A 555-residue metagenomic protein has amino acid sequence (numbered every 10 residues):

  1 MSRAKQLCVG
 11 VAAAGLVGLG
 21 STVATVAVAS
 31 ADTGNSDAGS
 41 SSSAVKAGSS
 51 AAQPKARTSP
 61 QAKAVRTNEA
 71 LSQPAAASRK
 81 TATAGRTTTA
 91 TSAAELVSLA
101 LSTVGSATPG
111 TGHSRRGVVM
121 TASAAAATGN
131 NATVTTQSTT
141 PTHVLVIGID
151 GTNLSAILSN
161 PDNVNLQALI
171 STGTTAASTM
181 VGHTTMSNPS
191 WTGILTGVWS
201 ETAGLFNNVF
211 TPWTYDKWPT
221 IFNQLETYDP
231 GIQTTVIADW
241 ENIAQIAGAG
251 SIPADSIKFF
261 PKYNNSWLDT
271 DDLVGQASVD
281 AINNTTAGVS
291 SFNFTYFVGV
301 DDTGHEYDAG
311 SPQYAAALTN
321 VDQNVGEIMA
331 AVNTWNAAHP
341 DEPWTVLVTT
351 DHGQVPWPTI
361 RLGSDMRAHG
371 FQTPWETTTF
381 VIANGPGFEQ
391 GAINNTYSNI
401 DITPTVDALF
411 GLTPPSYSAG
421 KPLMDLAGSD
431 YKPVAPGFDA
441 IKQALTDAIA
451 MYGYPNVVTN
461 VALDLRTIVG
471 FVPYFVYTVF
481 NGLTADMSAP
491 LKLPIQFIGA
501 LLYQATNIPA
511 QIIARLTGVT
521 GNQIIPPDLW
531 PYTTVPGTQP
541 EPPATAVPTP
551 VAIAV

Functional and structural regions predicted by a protein language model:
M1-T140, K432-V555: Composition-driven, intrinsically disordered low-complexity tracts enriched in small residues
L145-V146, N165, N320-M366, V406: Metal-dependent active-site segment of extracytoplasmic phospho-/sulfohydrolases and closely related
S155-S190, V198: Short, structured active-site-proximal loop/turn typified by the sulfatase FGly-forming signature C/S-X-P-X-R
W191-G197, R367-F410: Substrate-binding rim/cap in mid-to-C-terminal beta-strand-loop elements of soluble/periplasmic
L205-N207, W213-W267: Catalytic-site neighborhoods of secreted/periplasmic enzymes that process anionic sulfate/phosphate groups
A244-S256, S278-E327: Active-site His/acidic residue clusters
T349-N384, P436: Histidine-centered active-site microenvironments of extracellular/periplasmic hydrolases and transferases
L412-Q443: Polar, surface-exposed loop/tail segments that function as active-site lids or cofactor/substrate-recognition elements
